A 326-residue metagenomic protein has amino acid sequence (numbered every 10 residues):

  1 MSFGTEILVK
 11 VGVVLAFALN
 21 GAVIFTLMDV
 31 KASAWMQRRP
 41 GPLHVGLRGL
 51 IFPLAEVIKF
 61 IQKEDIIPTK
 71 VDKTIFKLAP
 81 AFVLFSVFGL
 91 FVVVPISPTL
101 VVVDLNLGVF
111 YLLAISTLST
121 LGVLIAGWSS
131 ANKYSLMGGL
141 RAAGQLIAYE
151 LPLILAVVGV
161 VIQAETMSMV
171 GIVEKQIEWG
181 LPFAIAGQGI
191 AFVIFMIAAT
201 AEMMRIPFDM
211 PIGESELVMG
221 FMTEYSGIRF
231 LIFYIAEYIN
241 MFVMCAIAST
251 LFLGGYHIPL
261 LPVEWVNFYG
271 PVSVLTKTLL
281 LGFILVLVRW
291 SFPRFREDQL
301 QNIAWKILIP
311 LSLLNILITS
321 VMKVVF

Functional and structural regions predicted by a protein language model:
M1-F326: Selective transmembrane helix interface/packing segments
